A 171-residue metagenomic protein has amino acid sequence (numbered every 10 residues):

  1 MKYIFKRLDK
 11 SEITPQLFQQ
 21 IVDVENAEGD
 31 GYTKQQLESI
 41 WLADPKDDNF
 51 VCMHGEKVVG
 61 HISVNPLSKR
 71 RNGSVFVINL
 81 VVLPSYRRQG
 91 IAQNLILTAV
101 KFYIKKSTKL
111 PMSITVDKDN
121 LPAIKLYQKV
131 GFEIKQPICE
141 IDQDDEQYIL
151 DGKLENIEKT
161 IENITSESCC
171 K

Functional and structural regions predicted by a protein language model:
Y3-S85, I96-T98, F102, S166-C170: Acetyl-CoA-dependent GNAT
Q16, N72, G90, P122 (+1 more regions): Residues that form or flank phosphate/diphosphate-binding pockets in enzymes that use nucleotide phosphates
F76, P111, P122: Amphipathic alpha-helical recognition patches that constitute DNA-binding helices
L83-L97, K118-K125, K129: Conserved glycine-rich acetyl-CoA-binding loop
Y103-T115: Conserved GNAT acetyl-CoA-binding A-motif
S113, D117-L121, V130-K171: C-terminal "cap" of GNAT-fold acetyltransferases
